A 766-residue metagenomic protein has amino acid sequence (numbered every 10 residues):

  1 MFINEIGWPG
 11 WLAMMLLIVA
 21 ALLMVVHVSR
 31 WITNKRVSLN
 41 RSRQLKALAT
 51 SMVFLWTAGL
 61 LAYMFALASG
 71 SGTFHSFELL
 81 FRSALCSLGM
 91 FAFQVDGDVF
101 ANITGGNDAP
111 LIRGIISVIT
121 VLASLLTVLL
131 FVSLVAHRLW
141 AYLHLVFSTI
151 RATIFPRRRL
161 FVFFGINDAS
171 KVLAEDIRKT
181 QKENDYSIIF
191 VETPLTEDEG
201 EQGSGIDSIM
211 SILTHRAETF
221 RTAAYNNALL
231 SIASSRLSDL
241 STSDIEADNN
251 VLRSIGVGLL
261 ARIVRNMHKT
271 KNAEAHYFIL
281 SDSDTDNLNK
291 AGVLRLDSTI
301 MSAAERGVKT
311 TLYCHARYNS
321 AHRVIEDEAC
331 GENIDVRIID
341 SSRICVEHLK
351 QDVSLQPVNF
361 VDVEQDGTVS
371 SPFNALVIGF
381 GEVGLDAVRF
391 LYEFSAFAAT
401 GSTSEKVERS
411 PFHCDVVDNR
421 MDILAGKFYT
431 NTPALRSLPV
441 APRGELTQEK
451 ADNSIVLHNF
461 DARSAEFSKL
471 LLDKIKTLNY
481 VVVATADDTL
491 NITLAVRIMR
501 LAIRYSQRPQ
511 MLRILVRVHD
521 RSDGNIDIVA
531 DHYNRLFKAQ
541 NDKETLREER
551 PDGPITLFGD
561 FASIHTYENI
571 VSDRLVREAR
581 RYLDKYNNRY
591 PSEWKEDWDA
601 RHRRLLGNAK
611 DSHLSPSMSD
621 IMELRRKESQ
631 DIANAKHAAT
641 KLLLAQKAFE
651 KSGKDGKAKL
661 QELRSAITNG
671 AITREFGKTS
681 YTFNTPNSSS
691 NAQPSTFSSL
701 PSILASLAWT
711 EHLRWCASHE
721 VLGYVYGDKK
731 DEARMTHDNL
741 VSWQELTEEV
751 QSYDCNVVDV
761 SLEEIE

Functional and structural regions predicted by a protein language model:
M1-G59, S69-L80, G89, G97-P686 (+4 more regions): Cytosolic regulatory regions of ion transport systems
A62-Y63: Alpha-helical transmembrane segments of multi-pass membrane proteins
L605, A609, D728-V741: Short interaction-hotspot residues at assembly and binding interfaces
S718-G727: Charged, low-complexity interaction tracts
H737-I765: Amphipathic alpha-helical binding modules
